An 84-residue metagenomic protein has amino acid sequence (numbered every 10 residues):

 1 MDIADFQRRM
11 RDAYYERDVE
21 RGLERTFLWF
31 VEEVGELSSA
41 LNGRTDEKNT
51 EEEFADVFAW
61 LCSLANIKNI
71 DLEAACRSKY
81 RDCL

Functional and structural regions predicted by a protein language model:
M1-F54, F58-L84: Flexible "arm" and connector segments at domain edges
